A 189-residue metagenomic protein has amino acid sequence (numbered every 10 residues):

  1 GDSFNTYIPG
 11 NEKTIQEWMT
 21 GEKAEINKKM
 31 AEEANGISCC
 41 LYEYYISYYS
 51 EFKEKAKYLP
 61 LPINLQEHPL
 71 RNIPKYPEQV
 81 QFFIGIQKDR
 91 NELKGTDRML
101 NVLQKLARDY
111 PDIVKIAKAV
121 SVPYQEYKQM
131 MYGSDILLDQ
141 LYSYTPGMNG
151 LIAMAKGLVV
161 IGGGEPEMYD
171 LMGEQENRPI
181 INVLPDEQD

Functional and structural regions predicted by a protein language model:
F4, E12-I37: Membrane-proximal helix-turn-helix segments that form the acceptor-binding/catalytic region of lipid-linked
K28-E33, I37-C39, Y44-I63: Helix-loop-beta element that forms the nucleotide-linked donor phosphate-binding surface in glycosyltransferases
I63, E67-K94, L100: Conserved donor-binding/catalytic core segment of Leloir-type glycosyltransferases
V80-F82, D97-E126: A conserved nucleotide-sugar
K128, G150-A155, Y169: Short alpha-helical segment that forms part of, or immediately flanks, the ligand-binding pocket in carbohydrate-active
Y132-T145, L158: Acidic donor-binding loop of glycosyltransferase active sites
V159-P166: Short hydrophobic beta-strand element within catalytic cores of glycosyltransferases and related nucleotide-activated
Y169-D189: Change "using UDP/GDP/dTDP sugars" to "using nucleotide sugars
